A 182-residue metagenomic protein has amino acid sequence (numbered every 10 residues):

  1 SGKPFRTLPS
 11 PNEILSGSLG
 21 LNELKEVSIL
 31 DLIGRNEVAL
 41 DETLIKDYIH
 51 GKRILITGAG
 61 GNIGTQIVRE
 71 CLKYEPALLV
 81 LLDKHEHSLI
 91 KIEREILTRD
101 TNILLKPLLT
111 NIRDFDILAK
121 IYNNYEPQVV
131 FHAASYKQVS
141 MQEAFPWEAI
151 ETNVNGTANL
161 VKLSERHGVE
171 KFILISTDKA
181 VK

Functional and structural regions predicted by a protein language model:
G2-R53, G60: Flexible, Lys/Arg-rich cytosolic regulatory linkers and terminal tails that connect or flank
K3, D100-L105: A short helix-to-beta-strand connector/capping loop
G17, E126, H132-E151, N155-K182: Conserved Rossmann-fold NAD(P)-dependent oxidoreductase catalytic core, especially the SDR/UDP-sugar
I54-Y74: N-terminal Rossmann NAD(P)H-binding glycine-rich loop of SDR-like oxidoreductase domains
A77-V80: Short beta-strand element of Class I
D83-S88, I112: Helix N-cap at the beta1-alpha1 junction of Rossmann-like dinucleotide-binding domains, i.e., the first residues
H85, E95, D178: Residues in the short beta-alpha loop(s) of Rossmann-like NAD(P)-binding domains
L108-V129: Conserved Rossmann-fold cofactor-binding substructure of NAD(P)-dependent oxidoreductases
